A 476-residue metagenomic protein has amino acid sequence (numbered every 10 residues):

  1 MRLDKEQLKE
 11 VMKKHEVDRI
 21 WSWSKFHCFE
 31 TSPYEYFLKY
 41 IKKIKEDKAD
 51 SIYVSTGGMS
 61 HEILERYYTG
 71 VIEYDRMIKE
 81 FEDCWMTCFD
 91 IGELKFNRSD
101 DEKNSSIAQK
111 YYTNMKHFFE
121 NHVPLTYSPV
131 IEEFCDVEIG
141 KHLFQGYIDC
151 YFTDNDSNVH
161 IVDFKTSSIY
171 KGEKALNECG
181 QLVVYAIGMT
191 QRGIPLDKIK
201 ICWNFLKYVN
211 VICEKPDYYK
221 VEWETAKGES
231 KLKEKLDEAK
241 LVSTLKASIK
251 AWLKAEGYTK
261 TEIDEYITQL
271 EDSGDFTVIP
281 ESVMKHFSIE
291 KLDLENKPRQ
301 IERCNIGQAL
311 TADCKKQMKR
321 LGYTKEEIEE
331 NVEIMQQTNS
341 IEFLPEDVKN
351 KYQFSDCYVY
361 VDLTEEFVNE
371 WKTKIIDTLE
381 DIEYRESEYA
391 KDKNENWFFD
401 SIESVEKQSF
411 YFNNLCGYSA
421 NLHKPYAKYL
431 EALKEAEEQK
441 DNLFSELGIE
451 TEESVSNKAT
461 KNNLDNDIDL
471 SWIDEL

Functional and structural regions predicted by a protein language model:
M1-Y53, D467, S471-L476: C-terminal, charged and often intrinsically disordered regions of DNA end-processing helicases and nucleases
F26-I72, E132, S409-N421: Nuclease catalytic cores
L38, E46, I169-K171, V209-C213: Short catalytic/ligand-binding loop motif for oxyanion handling, primarily in non-cytosolic enzymes, centered on
K42, E65-I72, E120, F152 (+2 more regions): Hydrophobic/aromatic-lined pockets within catalytic cores
I52, T56, I107, Y111 (+1 more regions): Hydrophobic (often cysteine-bearing) scaffold residues that line and stabilize catalytic clefts of nucleotide/cofactor
I63-F134, D264-Q269, S273, T277 (+3 more regions): A non-catalytic, helix-rich entry segment at domain boundaries
E133-V183, I187-T190: Non-catalytic protein-protein interaction segments used by genome-maintenance enzymes to assemble and couple activities
Q191-L476: Metal-dependent nuclease catalytic regions and adjoining charged, substrate-binding loops involved in nucleic-acid end
